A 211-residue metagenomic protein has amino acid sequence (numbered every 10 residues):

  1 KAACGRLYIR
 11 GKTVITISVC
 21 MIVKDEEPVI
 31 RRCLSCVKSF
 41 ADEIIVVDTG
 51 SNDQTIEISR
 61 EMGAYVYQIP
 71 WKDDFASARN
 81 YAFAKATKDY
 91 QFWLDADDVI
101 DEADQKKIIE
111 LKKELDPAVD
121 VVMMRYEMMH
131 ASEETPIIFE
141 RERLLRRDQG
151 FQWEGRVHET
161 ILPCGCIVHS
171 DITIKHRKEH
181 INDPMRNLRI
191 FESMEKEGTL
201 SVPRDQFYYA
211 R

Functional and structural regions predicted by a protein language model:
K1-T13: Short, Lys/Arg-enriched N-terminal segments with co-localized hydrophobic residues within the first ~10-30 amino acids
I15, A76-F83, I100-R211: Catalytic-site signature of metal-activated, phosphate-bearing donor transferases, centered on the GT-A/GT-A-like
S18-M21, I45: Short hydrophobic beta-strand elements that form part of the catalytic alpha/beta core underpinning NDP-sugar/donor
M21-F40: Short, well-formed alpha-helical segments that are part of the catalytic scaffolds of diverse glycosyltransferases
P28-R31, D53-M62, A103: Acidic helix N-cap motif at the loop->helix transition within catalytic regions of sugar-transfer enzymes
C36, F40, D48-R60, W71 (+1 more regions): A conserved acidic beta->alpha catalytic loop
I56-Y81, K85: Conserved donor nucleotide-binding strand/loop of the catalytic core
K88-D101: Short beta-strand-to-loop acidic/aromatic patch adjacent to the donor-nucleotide binding site
